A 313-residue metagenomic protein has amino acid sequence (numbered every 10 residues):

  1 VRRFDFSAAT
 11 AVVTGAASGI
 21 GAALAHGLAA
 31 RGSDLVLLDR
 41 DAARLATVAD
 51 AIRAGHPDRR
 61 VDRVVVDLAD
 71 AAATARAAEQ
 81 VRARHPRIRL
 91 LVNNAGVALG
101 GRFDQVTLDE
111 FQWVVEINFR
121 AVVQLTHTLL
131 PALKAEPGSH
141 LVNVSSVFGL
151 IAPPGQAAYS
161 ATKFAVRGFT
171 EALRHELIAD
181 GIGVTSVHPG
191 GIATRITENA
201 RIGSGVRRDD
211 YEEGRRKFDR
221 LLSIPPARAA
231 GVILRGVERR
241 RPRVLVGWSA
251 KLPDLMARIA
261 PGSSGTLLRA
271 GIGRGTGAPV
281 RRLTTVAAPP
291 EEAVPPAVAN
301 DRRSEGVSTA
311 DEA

Functional and structural regions predicted by a protein language model:
T10, A17-S18: Conserved glycine-rich cofactor-binding loop
S33-T47: Conserved glycine-rich Rossmann-like NAD(P)H-binding loop of the short-chain dehydrogenase/reductase
A42-A43, V64-R76, L108: The beta1-alpha1 cofactor-binding region of Rossmann-like NAD(H)/NADP(H)-dependent oxidoreductases
R102-F103, T107-Q112: Substrate-binding pocket helix/loop in short-chain dehydrogenase/reductase
T126, T162: Active-site helix of classical SDR
S146: Residue(s) in the substrate-gating loop at a strand-loop-helix junction that position the organic substrate next
A179-W248: SDR active-site lid
